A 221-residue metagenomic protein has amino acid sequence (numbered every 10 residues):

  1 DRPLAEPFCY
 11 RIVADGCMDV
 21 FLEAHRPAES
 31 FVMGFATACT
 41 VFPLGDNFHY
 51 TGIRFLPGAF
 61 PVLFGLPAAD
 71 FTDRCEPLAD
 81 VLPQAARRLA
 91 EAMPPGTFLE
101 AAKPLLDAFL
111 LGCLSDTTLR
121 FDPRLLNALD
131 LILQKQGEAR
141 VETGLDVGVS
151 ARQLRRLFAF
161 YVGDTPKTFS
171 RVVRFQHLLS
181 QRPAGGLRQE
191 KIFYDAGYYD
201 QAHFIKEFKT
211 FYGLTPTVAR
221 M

Functional and structural regions predicted by a protein language model:
D1-V141, V147-A151, D164-T165, S180-P183 (+3 more regions): Alpha-helical bundle regulatory/interaction domains
L154, Y161, L178: DNA major-groove recognition helices of helix-turn-helix
F158-P166, F208-P216: HTH DNA-binding helix-turn interface
